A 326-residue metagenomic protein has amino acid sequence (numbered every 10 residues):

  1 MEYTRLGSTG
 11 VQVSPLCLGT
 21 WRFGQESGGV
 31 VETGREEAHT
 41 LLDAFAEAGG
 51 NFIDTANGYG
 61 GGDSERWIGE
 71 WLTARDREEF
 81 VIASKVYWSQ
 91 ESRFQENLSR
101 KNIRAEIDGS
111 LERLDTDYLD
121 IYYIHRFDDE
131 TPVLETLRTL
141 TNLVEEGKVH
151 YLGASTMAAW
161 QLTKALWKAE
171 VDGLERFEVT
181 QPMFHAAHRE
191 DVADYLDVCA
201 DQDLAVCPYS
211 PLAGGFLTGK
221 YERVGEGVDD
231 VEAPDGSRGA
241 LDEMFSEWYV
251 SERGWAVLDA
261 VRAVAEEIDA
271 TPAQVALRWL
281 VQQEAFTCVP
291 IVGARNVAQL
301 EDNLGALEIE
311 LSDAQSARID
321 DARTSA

Functional and structural regions predicted by a protein language model:
M1-E79, P234: N-terminal binding-site loop/beta-alpha segment at the start of enzyme catalytic domains that lines or forms
S8-G10, E47, G69-V81, L111-D115 (+2 more regions): Acidic (Asp/Glu)-rich catalytic clusters
L18, T55, S84, I121-I124 (+3 more regions): Conserved beta-strand positions
R22-E36, S89-R104, H125, E130: Active-site mouth loops of central-metabolism enzymes
V31-F45, L98-L114, L162-W167: Short, acidic/polar
A56-E65, S89-Q90, D128-P132, A159-W160 (+1 more regions): Acidic-and-aromatic substrate-binding clefts and catalytic sites of carbohydrate-active enzymes
L111-P132: Active-site groove signature of glycoside hydrolases
T131-A326: Beta/alpha (TIM)-barrel catalytic core signal, keyed to glycine-rich beta->alpha loops juxtaposed to Asp/Glu that bind
